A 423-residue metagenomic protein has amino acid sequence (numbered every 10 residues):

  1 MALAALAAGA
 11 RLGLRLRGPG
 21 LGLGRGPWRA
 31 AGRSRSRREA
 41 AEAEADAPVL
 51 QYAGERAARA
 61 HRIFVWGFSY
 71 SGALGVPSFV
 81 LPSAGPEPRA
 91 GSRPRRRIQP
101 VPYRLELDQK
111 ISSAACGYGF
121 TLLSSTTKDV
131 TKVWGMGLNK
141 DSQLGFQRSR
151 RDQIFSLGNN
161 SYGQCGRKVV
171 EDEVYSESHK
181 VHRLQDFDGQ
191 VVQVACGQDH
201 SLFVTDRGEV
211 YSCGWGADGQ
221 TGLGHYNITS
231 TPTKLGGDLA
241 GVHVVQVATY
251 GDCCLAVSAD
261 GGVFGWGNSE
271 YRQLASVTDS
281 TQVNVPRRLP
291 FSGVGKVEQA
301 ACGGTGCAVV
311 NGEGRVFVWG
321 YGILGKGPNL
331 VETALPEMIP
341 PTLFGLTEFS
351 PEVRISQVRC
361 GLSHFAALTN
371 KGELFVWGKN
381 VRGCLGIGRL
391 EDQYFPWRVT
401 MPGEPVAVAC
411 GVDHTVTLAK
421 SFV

Functional and structural regions predicted by a protein language model:
A2-V423: Eukaryote-biased RCC1-like beta-propeller repeat architecture
